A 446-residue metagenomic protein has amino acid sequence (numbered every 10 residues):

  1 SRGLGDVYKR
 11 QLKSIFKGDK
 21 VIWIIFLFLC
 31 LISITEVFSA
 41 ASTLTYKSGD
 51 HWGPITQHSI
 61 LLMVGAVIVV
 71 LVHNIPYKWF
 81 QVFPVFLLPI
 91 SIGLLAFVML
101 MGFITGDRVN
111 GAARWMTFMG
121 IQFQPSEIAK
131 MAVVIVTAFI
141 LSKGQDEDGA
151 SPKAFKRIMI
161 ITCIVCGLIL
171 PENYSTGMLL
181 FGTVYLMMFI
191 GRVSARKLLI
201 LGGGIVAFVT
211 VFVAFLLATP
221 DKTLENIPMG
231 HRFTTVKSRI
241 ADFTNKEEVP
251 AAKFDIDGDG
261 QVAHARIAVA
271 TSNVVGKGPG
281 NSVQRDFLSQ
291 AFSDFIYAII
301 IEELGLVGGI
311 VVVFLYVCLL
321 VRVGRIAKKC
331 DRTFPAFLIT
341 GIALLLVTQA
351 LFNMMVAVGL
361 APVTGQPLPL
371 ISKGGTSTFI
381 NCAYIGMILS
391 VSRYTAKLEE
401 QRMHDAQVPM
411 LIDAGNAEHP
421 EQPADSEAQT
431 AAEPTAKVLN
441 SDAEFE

Functional and structural regions predicted by a protein language model:
S1-Y8: Short, small-residue-biased leader/transition segments that mark boundaries at the very start of proteins
K9-I24, F28-L29, T35-E172, M354-P369 (+5 more regions): Membrane-helix boundary/helix-loop-helix interface segments in multi-pass membrane proteins
I60-I68, E303-L320: Hydrophobic alpha-helical transmembrane segments
V67, V85-I92, P152-L168, S175-I227: Hydrophobic alpha-helical segments of polytopic membrane proteins
V109, A113-W115, I200-G308, T333-F334: Hydrophobic, glycine- and aromatic-enriched re-entrant/interface helices and adjoining loop segments
K143, E147-F155, K197, G324-L344 (+1 more regions): Membrane-interface helix-loop-helix junctions at transmembrane boundaries of multi-pass membrane enzymes, predominantly
V184-K197, V283-G308, G365-F379: Interfacial segments of multi-pass membrane proteins
G324-G365, I371: Loop-to-helix entry and N-terminal half of a specific, functionally important transmembrane alpha helix in multi-pass
